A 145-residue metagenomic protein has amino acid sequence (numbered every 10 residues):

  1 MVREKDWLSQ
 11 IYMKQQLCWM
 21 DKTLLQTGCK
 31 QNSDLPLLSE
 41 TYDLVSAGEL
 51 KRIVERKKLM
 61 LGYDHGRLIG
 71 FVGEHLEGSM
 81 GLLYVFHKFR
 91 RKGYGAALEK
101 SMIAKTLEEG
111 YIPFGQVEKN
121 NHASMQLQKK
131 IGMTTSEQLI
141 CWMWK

Functional and structural regions predicted by a protein language model:
M1-L24, W142-M143: Acyl-donor-binding surface of acyltransferase catalytic domains
K14-G48: Short amphipathic alpha-helix that is part of the acyltransferase structural core
K57-G70: Conserved beta-hairpin
L76-H87: Conserved acetyl-CoA binding element of GNAT-fold acetyltransferases
F86, R90, E118: Residue-level recognition of the GNAT/N-acetyltransferase active site
F89, G93-S101: Conserved acetyl-CoA pyrophosphate-binding loop and the N-cap/start of the following alpha-helix in GNAT-like
T106-E118, L139: Conserved GNAT acetyl-CoA-binding A-motif
K119-E137: Conserved active-site alpha-helix within GNAT-family acetyltransferase domains
